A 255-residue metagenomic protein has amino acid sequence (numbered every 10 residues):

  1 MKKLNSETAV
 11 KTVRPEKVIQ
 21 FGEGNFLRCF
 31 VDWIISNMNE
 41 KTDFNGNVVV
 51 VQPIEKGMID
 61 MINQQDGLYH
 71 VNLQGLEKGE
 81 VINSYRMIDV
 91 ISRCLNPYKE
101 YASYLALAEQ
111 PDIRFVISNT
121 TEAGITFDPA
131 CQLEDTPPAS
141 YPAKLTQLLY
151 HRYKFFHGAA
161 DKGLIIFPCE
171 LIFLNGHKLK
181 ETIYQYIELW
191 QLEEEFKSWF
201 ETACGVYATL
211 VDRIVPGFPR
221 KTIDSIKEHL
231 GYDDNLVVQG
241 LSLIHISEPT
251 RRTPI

Functional and structural regions predicted by a protein language model:
M1-C204, Y232-D233: Conserved small-residue
M58, R213, T253-P254: A broad, structure-centric signal for solvent-exposed, well-ordered loop/edge residues that line or flank functional
F200-L230: Extended, H/D-rich, highly charged conserved domains that either
S225, D234-V238: Long, charged alpha-helical interface segments
Y232-N235, I244: Acidic/His-rich, divalent-metal-binding segments that scaffold phosphate/diphosphate chemistry
L241: Glycine-rich N-terminal segment of FAD-binding domains in flavoprotein oxidoreductases, spanning the beta-loop-helix
I244-I255: Single conserved hydrophobic/aromatic residue that forms the stacking wall/gate of nucleotide- or nucleobase-binding
